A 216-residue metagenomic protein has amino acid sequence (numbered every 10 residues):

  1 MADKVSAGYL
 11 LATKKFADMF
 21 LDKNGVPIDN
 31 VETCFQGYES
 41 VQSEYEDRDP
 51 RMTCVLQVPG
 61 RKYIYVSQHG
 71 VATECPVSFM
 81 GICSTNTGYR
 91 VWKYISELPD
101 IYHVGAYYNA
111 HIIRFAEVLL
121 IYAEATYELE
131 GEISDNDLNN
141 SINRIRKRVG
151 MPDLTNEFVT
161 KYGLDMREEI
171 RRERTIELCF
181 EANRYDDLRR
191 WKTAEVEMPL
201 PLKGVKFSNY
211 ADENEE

Functional and structural regions predicted by a protein language model:
M1-E216: Acidic/polar-rich alpha-helix caps and helix-coil junctions
